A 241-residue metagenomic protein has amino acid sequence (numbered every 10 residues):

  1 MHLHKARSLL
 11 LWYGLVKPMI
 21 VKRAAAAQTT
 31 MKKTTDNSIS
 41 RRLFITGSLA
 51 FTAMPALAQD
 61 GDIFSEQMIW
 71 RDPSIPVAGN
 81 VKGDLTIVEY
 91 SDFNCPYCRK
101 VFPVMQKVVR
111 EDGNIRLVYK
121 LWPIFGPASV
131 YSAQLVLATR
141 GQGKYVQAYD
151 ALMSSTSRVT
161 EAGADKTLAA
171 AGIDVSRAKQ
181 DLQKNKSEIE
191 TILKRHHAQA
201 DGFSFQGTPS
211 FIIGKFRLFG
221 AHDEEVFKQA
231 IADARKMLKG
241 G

Functional and structural regions predicted by a protein language model:
A26, A56-D60: Boundary at the C-terminal end of the N-terminal hydrophobic targeting segment
K32-F51: N-terminal secretory signal peptides and thylakoid transit peptides that target proteins across membranes
I39, A170-G241: C-terminal cap of thioredoxin/glutaredoxin-like
Q67-L85: A short beta-strand-turn-helix
T86-A171, F203-Q206, M237: Structural alpha/beta surface segment adjacent to cysteine/selenocysteine redox centers across thiol/disulfide enzymes
